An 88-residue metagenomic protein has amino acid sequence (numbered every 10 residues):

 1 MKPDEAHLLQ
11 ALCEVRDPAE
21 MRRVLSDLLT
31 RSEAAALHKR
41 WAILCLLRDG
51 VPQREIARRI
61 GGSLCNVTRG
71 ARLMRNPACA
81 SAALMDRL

Functional and structural regions predicted by a protein language model:
M1-V15: General nucleic-acid-binding
E20-K39: Short, Lys/Arg-enriched anionic-surface-contact patches
R31-A34, C45, E55: N-terminal helix-turn-helix DNA-binding core of bacterial DNA-binding proteins
L37-V51: Short, amphipathic alpha-helical "recognition" segments used to contact nucleic acids or chromatin
L47-E55, R87-L88: Long, compositionally biased
G50, S63, M74-R75: The DNA-recognition helices of helix-turn-helix-type DNA-binding domains
E55-G61, V67: Short alpha-helical "recognition helix" segments of helix-turn-helix
G70-M85: Short, solvent-exposed alpha-helical "recognition" segments
